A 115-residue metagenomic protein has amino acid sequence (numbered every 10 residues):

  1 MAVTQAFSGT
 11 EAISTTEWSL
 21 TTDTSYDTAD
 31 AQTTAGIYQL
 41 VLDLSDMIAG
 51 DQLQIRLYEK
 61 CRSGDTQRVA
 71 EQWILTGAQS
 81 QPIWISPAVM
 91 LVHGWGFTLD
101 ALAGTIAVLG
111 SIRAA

Functional and structural regions predicted by a protein language model:
M1-G36: Solvent-exposed, flexible loop/coil segments flanking beta-strands in beta-rich domains
A2-S14, L99-A115: C-terminal interaction-tip segments
E11, D46-M47: Surface-exposed, glycine- and small/polar-enriched segments that build interaction surfaces at terminal
Y26-D30, S80-A88: Exposed aromatic-hydrophobic patches
A35-L42, P87-I106: Noncatalytic modules at the cell exterior or secretory-pathway interfaces, chiefly beta-strand-rich lectin/adhesion
L40, L53-I55, V108-G110: Hydrophobic residues positioned within well-ordered beta-strands of beta-sheet architectures
G50-S63: Short, surface-exposed beta-strand/strand-loop-strand elements in extracellular ectodomains
R68-A78: Solvent-exposed serine/threonine-rich low-complexity stretches and specific carbohydrate-binding patches
